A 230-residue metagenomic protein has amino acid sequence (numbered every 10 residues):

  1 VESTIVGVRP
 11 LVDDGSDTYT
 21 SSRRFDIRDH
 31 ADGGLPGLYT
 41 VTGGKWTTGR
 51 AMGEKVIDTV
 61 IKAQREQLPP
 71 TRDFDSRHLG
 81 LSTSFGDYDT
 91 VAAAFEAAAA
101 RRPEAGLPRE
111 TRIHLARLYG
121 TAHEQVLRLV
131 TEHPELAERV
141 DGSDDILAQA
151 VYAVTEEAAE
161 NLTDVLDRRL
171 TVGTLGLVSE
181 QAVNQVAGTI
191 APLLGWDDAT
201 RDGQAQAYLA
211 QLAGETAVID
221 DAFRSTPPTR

Functional and structural regions predicted by a protein language model:
V1-R230: C-terminal accessory subdomains/tails of enzymes that are appended
